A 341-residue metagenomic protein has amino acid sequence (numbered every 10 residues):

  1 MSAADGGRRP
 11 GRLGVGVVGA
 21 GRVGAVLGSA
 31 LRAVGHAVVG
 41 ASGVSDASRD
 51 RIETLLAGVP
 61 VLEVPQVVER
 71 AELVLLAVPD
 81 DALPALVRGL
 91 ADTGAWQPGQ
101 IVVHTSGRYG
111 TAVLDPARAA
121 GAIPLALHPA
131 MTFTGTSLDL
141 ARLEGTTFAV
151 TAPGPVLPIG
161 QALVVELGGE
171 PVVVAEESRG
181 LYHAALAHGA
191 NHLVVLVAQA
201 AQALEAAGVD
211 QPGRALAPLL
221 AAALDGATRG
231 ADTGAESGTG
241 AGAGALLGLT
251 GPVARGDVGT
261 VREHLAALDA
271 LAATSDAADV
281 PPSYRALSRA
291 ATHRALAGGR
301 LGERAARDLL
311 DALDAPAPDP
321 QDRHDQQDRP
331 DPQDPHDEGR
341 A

Functional and structural regions predicted by a protein language model:
M1-E69: NAD(P)+-binding Rossmann beta1-loop-alpha1 motif at the extreme N-terminus of oxidoreductases
S2-P10, R229-G244, A272-A277, A315-A341: Intrinsically disordered, low-complexity terminal tails and inter-domain linkers enriched for S/T/G/P/D/E
G11-G14, G99, G145: Phosphate-coordination loops involved in phosphoryl transfer and adenosine-cofactor binding
V15-V17, L76, V150: Hydrophobic Val/Ile/Leu positions in short beta-strands of Rossmann-like dinucleotide-binding domains
V39-G43, V102-H104, V150: Short, hydrophobic beta-strand segments that form beta-sheet elements in well-ordered domains
D46, T54-L56, P60-L138: Rossmann-like NAD(P)(H) cofactor-binding subdomain of soluble oxidoreductases
R51-L55, A117, L138-A243, A270-T274: Internal alpha-helical scaffold of NAD(P)-dependent oxidoreductase catalytic cores
D225-D308: Interdomain hinge/lid region at the active-site interface of Rossmann-like NAD(P)-dependent oxidoreductases
